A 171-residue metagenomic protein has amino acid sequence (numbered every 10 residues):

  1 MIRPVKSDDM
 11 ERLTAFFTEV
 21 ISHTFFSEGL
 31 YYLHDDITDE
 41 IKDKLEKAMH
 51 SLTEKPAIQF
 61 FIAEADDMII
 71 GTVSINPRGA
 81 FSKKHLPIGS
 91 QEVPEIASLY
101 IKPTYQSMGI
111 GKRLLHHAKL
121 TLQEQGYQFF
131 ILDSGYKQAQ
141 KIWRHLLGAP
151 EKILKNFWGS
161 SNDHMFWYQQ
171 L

Functional and structural regions predicted by a protein language model:
M1-E28: A short beta-loop-alpha structural element at the N-terminal edge of CoA-dependent acyl/N-acetyltransferase catalytic
S22-A48: Conserved GNAT-fold acetyl-CoA-binding loop/helix
H50-P56: Short loop/turn motifs at secondary-structure junctions and domain boundaries
P56-I58, E64, M68-S98, Q106 (+1 more regions): Conserved acyl-donor/pantetheine-binding loop and adjacent beta-alpha core of acyl/acetyltransferases and related
A97, K102, G135: Residue-level recognition of the GNAT/N-acetyltransferase active site
I101, S107-L120, H145: Conserved acetyl-CoA-binding loop-helix of GNAT-fold acetyltransferases
K112, E124, Y136-L154, G159-S160: Conserved active-site alpha-helix within GNAT-family acetyltransferase domains
L115, L122-G135: Conserved GNAT acetyl-CoA-binding A-motif
